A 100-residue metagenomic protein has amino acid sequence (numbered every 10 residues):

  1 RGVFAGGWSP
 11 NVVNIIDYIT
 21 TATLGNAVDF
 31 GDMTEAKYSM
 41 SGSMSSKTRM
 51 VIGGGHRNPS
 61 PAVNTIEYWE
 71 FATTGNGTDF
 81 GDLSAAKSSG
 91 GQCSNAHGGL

Functional and structural regions predicted by a protein language model:
R1-L100: Polar, enzyme-active/binding microenvironments
